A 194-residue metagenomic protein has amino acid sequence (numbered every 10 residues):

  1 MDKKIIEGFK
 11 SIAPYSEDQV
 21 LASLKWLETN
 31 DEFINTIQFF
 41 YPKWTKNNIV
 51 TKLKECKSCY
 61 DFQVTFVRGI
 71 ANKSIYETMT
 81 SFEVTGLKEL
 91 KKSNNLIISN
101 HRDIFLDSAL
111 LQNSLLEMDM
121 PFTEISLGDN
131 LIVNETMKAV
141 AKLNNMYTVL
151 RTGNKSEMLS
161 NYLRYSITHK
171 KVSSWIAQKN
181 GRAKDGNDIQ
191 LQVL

Functional and structural regions predicted by a protein language model:
M1-N95, H101-Q112, K138, K142-N145: Membrane-anchoring hydrophobic helices of lipid-metabolizing enzymes
E77-L194: Soluble catalytic domains of membrane acyltransferases
